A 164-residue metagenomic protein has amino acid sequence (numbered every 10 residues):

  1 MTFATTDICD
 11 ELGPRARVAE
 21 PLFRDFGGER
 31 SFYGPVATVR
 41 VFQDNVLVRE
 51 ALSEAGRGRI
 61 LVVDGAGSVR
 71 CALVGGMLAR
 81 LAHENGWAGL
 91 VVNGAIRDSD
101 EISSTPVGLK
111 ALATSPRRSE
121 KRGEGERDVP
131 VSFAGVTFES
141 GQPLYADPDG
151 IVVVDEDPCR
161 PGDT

Functional and structural regions predicted by a protein language model:
M1-S140, D157-T164: Feature captures the catalytic cores and cofactor-binding loops of soluble hydro-lyases/lyases that act on carboxylate
L78, D149-G150: A generic "binding-loop/recognition-motif" signal
T137, G150-V152: Short, charged beta-turn/beta-strand-edge "cap" motif at the junction between a beta-strand and an adjacent loop
